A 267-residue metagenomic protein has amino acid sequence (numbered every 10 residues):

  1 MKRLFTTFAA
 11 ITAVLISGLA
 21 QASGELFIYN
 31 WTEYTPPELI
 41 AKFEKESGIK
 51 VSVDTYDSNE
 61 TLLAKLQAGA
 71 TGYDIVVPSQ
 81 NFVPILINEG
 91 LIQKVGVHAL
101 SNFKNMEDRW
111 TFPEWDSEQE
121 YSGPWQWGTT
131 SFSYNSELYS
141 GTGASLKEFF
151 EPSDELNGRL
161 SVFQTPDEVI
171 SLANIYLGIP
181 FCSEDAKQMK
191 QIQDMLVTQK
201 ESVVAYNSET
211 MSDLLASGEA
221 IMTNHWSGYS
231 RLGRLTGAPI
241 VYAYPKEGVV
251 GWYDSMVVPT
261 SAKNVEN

Functional and structural regions predicted by a protein language model:
M1-F8: Bacterial N-terminal signal peptides that target proteins for export
S17-L19: N-terminal signal peptide c-region/cleavage motif recognized by signal peptidases
S23-I85, S212: Early extracytoplasmic/lumenal segment of secretory-pathway proteins
G72, V77-S202, N207-A216: Extracytoplasmic ligand-binding site segments that recognize negatively charged/polar headgroups
D74-P78, V204-A205, I221-W226, V241-Y242: Paired acidic/hydrophobic, glycine-rich loop segments that form the ligand-binding mouth/hinge of periplasmic-binding
F82-I85, A216, M222-P239: A ligand-binding cleft/hinge motif common to bilobed small-molecule-binding domains
N105, M189-T198, R234-T260: Periplasmic-binding protein-like
P259-N267: Extended ligand-binding regions for polar small-molecule ligands
